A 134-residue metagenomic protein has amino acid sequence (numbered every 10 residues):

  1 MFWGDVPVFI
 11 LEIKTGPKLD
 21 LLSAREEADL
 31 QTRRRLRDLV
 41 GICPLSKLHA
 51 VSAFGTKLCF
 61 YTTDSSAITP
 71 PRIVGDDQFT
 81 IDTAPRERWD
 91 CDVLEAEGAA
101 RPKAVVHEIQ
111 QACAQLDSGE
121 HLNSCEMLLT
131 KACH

Functional and structural regions predicted by a protein language model:
M1-H49, K57-C59, D64-H134: A short, conserved, highly charged catalytic patch centered on acidic carboxylates
